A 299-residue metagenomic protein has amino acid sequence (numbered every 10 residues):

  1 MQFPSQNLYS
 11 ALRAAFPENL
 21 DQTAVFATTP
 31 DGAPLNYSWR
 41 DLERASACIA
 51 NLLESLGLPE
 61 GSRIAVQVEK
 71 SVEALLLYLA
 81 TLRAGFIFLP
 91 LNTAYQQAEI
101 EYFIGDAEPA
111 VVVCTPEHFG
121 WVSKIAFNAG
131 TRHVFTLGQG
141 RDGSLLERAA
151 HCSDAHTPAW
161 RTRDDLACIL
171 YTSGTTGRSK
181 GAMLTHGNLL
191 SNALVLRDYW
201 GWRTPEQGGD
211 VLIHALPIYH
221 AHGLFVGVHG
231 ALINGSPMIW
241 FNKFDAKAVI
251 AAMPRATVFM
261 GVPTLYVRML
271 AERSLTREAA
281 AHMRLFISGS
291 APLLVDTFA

Functional and structural regions predicted by a protein language model:
Q2-V25, R44: A short N-terminal helical cap/helix-turn-helix that marks the beginning of AMP-binding/adenylate-forming
D21, V25-S71, L75-L79, Q96-E101: Conserved AMP-binding/adenylate-forming core of the ANL superfamily
T29-D31, L35, E117-R163, R178-S179 (+1 more regions): ANL superfamily adenylate-forming
L53-L58, A155-D164, I169-H214, N234-S236: Conserved adenylate-forming
S55-L56, R83-R148: Structural core segment of the AMP-binding/adenylate-forming
E69-L89, T93-Q97, G105-V111, D210-V211 (+2 more regions): A short helix-loop-beta submotif of the ANL/AMP-binding
C114-W121, G140, L216, F244-D245 (+1 more regions): Adenylate-forming
L190-V211, Y219-V258, E272-S274: Conserved AMP-binding/adenylation subdomain of ANL enzymes
